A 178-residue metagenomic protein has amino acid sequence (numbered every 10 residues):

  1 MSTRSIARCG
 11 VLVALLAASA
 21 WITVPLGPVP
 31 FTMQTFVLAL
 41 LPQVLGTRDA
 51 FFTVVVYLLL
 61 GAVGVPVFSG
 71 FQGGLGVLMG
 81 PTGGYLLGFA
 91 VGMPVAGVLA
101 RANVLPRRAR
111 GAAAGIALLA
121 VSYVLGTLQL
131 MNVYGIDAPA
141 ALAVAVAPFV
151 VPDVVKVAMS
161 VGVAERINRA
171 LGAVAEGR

Functional and structural regions predicted by a protein language model:
M1-F51: Hydrophobic transmembrane alpha-helices
M1-G10, A140-R178: Alpha-helical transmembrane segments and their cytosolic interface
G10, A14, A18, L40 (+11 more regions): Generic alpha-helical transmembrane segments of integral inner-membrane proteins, especially permease/transport modules
A20-F31, L58-G92: Interfacial aromatic-anchored transmembrane helix boundaries in multi-pass membrane proteins
I22, V44, V63, G70-F71 (+2 more regions): Helix-loop junctions at the membrane-solvent interface of multi-pass transporters, primarily the C-terminal
A50-V54, R107, G111-A112, A141: Alpha-helical transmembrane segments and their helix-entry boundary regions
V65-F71, Q129-A143, A147: Interfacial helix-loop-helix junctions of multi-pass membrane proteins
L75-V124: Short helix-perturbing small/polar motifs within transmembrane alpha-helices
